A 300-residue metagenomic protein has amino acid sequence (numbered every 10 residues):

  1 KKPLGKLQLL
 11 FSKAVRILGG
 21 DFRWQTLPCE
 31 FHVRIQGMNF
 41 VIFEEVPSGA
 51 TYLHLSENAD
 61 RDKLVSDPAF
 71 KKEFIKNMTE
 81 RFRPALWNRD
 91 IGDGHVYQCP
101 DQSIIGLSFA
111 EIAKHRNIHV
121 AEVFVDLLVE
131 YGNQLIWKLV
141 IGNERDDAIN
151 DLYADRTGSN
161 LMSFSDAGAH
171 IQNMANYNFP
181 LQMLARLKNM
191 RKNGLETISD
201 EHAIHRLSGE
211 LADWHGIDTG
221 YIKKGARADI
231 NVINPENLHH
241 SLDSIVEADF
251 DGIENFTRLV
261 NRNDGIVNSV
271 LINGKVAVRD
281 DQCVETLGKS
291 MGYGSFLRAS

Functional and structural regions predicted by a protein language model:
K1-T197: Active-site neighborhoods of metal-dependent hydrolases
A14-I17, V129, R186-N193, G209 (+4 more regions): Short, well-ordered loop/turn and helix-capping segments at boundaries between secondary-structure elements and domains
Q25, N117, D166, A203 (+4 more regions): Divalent metal-coordination and catalytic microenvironments
I136-N143, I198-H202, A212-E247: Acidic, glycine-enriched loop/beta-strand segments at the rims of small-molecule binding/catalytic pockets
L152-N160, Y177, V232-K289: C-terminal cap of metal-dependent C-N hydrolases
M183-L184, A203-R206: Structured C-terminal cores of nucleic-acid metabolism proteins
G220, N268-S269, V276, F296-S300: Ligand-binding pocket scaffold of soluble enzyme catalytic domains
E285-S300: Short, surface-exposed, low-complexity cationic segments
